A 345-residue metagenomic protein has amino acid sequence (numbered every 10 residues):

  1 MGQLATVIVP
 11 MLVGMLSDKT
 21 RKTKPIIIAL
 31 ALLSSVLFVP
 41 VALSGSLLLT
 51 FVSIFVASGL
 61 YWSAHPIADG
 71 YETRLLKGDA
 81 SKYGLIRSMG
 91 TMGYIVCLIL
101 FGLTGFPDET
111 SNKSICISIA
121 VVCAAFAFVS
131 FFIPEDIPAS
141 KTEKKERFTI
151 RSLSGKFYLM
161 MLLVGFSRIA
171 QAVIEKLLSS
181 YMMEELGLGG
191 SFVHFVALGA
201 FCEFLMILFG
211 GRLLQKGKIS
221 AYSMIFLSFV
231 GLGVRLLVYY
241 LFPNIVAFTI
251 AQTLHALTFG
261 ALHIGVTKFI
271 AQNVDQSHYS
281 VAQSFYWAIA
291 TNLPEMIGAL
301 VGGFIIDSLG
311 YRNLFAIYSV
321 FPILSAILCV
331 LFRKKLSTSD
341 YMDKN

Functional and structural regions predicted by a protein language model:
L4-M11, G93, C97-L98, H194-Q215: Transmembrane alpha-helices of Major Facilitator/SLC transporters
I8-R21, G105, M206-S220, I306-D307: Helix-to-loop junctions at the C-terminal end of transmembrane segments in multipass secondary transporters
P25-V39, S223-V238: Structural signature of the two symmetry-related core transmembrane helices
L37, L47-H65, G165, A247-A261: Hydrophobic core of transmembrane alpha-helices in multi-pass small-molecule transporters, especially MFS/SLC-type
F55-M89: Cytoplasmic helix-loop-helix junction between adjacent transmembrane helices in 12-TM secondary transporters
S114-F131, L314-R333: Symmetry-related core transmembrane helices of the 12-TM Major Facilitator Superfamily/SLC fold
I133-V164: Juxtamembrane intracellular "pre-TM" segments in multi-pass secondary transporters
K176-F192: Short amphipathic helix-loop junctions that connect adjacent transmembrane helices in Major Facilitator Superfamily/SLC
